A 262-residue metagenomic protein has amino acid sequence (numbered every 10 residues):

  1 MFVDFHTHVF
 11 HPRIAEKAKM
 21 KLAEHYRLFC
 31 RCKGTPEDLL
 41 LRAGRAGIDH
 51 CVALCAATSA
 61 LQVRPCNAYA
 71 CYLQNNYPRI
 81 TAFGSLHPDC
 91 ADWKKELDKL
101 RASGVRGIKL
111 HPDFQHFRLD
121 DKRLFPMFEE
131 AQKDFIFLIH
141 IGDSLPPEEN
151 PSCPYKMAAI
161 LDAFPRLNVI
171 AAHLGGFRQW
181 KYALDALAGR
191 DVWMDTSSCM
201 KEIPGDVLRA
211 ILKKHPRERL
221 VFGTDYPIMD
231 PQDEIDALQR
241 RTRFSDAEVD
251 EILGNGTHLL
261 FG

Functional and structural regions predicted by a protein language model:
M1-H8, R13-E16, M20-H50, K214-V221 (+1 more regions): Mid-to-C-terminal alpha-helical segments outside catalytic/metal-binding sites
V3-T7, C51-A53, T81-G84, I108-L110 (+4 more regions): Hydrophobic faces of well-ordered beta-strands that scaffold small-molecule active sites in alpha/beta enzyme cores
H6, A43, A70, L100 (+6 more regions): Conserved, mostly hydrophobic/aromatic
K33, A57-L61, P88-A91, S103-L184: Divalent metal-binding pocket/active-site signature
L40, G44-C55, L124-P146, A188-D191 (+2 more regions): N-terminal/domain-start segments enriched in small and hydrophobic, helix-friendly residues, covering either
L40-A46, N67-R79, E96-G104, F125-K133 (+3 more regions): Acidic (Asp/Glu)-rich catalytic clusters
G47-Q62, Y69-C71, P78-S85, K109: Short, well-structured secondary-structure segments
A163-N168, G175-E234, R240-A247: Active-site-adjacent C-terminal substructures of enzyme catalytic domains
